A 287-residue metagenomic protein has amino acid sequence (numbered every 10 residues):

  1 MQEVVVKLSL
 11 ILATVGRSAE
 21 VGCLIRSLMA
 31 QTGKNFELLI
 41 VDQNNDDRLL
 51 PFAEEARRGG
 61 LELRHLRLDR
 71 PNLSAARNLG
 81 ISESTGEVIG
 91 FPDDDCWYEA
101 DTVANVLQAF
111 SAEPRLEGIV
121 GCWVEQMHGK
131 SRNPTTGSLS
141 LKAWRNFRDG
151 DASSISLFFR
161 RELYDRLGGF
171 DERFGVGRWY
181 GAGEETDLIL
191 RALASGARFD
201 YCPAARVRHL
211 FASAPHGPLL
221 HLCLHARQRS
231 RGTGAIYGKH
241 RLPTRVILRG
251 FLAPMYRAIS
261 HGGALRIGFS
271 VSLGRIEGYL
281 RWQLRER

Functional and structural regions predicted by a protein language model:
M1-A30: N-proximal low-complexity "stem/linker" segments adjacent to membrane-targeting elements
I25-R67: Acidic donor-binding segment of Leloir-type glycosyltransferases
L68-S84: Glycine-rich, basic loop-to-helix element that forms the pyrophosphate-binding segment of sugar-nucleotide handling
I89: Short aromatic/hydrophobic "clamp" motif used to bind/position activated sugar donors
D101-N133: Conserved donor NDP-sugar-binding/catalytic core segment of glycosyltransferases
N133-S154: Short, flexible, basic/aromatic active-site loop/helix in glycosyltransferases
V176-L190: Acidic donor-binding loop at a coil-to-helix junction in glycosyltransferase catalytic cores that engages
L220-G232, G238-R287: Non-catalytic, C-terminal membrane-associated alpha-helical segments of glycosyltransferases
